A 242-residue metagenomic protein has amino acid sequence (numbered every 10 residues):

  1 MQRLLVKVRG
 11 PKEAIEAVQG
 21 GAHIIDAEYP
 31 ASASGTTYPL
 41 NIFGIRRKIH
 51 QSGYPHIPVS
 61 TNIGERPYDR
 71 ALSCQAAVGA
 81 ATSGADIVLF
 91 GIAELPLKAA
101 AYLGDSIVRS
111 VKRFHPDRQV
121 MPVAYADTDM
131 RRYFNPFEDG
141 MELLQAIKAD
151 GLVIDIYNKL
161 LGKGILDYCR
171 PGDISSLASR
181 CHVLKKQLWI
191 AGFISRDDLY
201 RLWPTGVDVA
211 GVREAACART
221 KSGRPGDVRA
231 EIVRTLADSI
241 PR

Functional and structural regions predicted by a protein language model:
Q2-H23: N-terminal basic/disordered segments at the start of proteins
P11, S34-G53: Glycine-rich, positively charged N-terminal anion/phosphate-binding segment
A14, I42, A77, F137 (+3 more regions): Generic hydrophobic/aromatic pocket-lining and core-packing "Φ" positions
A17, L152, L202: Conserved, mostly hydrophobic/aromatic
H23-T37, T82-L97, G151-L161, T205-A230: Glycine-rich phosphate-binding active-site loops on the catalytic face of alpha/beta enzymes
P39-K48, P96-S110, A215-R242: C-terminal helical cap(s) of enzyme catalytic domains, especially alpha/beta-barrels
S52-Q75, A81-L166, R180-L184: Conserved anion-binding
G151-I194, D198-L199, P225-I232: Catalytic alpha/beta core domains of metabolic enzymes, predominantly
